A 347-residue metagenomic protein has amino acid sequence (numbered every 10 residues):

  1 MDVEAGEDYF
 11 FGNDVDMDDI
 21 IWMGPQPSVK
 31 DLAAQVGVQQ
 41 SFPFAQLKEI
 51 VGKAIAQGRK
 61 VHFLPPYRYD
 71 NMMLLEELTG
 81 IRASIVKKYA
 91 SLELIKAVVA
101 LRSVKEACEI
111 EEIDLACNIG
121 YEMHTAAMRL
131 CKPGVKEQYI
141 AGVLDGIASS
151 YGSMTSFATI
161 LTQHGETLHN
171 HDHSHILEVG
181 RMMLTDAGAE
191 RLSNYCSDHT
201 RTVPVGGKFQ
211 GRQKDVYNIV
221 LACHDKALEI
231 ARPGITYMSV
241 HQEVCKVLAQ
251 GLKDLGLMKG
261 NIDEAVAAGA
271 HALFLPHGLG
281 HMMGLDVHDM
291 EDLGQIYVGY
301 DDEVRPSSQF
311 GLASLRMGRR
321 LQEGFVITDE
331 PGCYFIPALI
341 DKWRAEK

Functional and structural regions predicted by a protein language model:
M1-K347: Active-site neighborhoods and metal-handling regions in enzymes and metal-associated proteins
